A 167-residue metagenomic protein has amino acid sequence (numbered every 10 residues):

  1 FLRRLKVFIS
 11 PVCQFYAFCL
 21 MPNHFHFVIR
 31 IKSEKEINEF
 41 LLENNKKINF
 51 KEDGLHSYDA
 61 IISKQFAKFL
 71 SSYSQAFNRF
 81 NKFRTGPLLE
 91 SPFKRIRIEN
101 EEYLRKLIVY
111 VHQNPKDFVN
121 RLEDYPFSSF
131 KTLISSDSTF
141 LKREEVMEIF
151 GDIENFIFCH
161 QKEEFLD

Functional and structural regions predicted by a protein language model:
F1-A17, M21, I31-D167: Short Pro-Cys-Gly-centered "Cys-loop" motif that presents a nucleophilic cysteine in a tight turn
H26: Conserved G/P- and acidic residue-centered "switch" motifs that form tight phosphate/ATP-binding loops in soluble
